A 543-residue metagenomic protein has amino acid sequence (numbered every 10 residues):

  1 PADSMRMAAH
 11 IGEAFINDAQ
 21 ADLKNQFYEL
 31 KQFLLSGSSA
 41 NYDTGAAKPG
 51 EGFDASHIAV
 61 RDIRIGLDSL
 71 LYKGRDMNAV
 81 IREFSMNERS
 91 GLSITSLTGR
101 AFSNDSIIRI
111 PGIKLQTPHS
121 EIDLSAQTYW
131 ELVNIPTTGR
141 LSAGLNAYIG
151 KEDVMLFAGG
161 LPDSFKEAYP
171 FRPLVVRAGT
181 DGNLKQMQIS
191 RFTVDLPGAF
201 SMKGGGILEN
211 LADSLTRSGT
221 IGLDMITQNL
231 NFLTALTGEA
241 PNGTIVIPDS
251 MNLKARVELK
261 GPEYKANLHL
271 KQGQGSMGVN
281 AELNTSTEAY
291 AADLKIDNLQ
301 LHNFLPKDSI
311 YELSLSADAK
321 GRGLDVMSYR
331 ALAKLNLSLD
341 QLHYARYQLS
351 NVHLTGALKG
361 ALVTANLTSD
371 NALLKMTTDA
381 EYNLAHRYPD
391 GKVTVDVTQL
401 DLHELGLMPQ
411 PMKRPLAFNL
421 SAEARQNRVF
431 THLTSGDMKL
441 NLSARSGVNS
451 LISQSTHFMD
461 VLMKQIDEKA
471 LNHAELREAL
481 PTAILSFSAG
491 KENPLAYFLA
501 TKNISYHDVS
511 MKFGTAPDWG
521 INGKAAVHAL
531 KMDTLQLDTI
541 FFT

Functional and structural regions predicted by a protein language model:
P1-T543: Interface amphipathic segments
